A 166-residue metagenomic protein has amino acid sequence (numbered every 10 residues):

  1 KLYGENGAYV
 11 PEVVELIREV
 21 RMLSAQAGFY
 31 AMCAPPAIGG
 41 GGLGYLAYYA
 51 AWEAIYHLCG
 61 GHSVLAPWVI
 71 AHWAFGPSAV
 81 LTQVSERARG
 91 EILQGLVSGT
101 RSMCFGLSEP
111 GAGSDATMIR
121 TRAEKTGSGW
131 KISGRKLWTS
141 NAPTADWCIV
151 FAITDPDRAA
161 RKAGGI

Functional and structural regions predicted by a protein language model:
K1-V69, R87-E91, G95: Amphipathic, small/basic residue-rich leader segments at the start of a protein or domain
G40, G113-S114: Conserved, non-catalytic sequence blocks in retroelement Pol enzymes and Pol-derived host proteins
V64-R87, G113: N-terminal glycine-rich flavin-associated loop
G99-L107, F151: A short, Trp-centered hydrophobic/proline-enriched beta-strand micro-motif
M118: Flexible, small-/acidic-enriched active-site or ligand-binding loops
T121-E124: A structural signal for short hydrophobic beta-strand segments in well-ordered beta-sheet cores
S133-I166: A short core secondary-structure module
